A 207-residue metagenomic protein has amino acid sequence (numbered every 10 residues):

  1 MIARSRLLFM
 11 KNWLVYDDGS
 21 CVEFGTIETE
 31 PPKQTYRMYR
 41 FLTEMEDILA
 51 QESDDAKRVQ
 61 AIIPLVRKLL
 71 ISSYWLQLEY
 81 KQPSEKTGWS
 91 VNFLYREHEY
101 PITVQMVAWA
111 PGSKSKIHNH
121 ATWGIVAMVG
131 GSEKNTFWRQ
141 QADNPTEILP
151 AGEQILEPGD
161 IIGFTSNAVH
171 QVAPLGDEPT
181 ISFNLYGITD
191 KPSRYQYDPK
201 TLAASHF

Functional and structural regions predicted by a protein language model:
I2-Y74: N-terminal leader/capping segments at the start of a protein or of a new domain
Q82-P111: A short glycine-rich, His/Asp/Glu-containing loop-to-beta-strand
Q105-N119, S166-N167: Conserved short histidine dyad/triad with adjacent acidic residue
K114-S115, G131-F137: Short beta-strand segments in beta-sandwich/barrel cores
T122-K134: Glycine- and acidic-residue-biased ligand/ion/polar-headgroup-sensing regions
I125-A127, D177-S193: A short hydrophobic beta-strand segment most commonly corresponding to one strand of the jelly-roll/cupin
A142-V169: Short acidic-glycine-tyrosine-enriched beta hairpin
